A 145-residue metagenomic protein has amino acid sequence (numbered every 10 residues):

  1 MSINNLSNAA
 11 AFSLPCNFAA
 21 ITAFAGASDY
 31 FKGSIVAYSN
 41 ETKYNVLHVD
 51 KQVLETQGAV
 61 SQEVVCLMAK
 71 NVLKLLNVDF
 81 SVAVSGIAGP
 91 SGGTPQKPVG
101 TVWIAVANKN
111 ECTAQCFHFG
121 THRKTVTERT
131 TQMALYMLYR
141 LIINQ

Functional and structural regions predicted by a protein language model:
M1-Q145: Short alpha-helical segments enriched in small residues
